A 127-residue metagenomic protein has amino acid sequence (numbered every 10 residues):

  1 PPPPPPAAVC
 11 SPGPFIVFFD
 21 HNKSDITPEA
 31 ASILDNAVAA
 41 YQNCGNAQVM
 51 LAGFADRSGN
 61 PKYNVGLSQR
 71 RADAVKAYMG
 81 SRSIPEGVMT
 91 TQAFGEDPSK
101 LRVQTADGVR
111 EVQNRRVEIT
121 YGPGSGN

Functional and structural regions predicted by a protein language model:
P1-V49, G87, T105-V109, G122-N127: Periplasmic peptidoglycan-binding/tethering modules of Gram-negative envelope proteins
F54-N127: Periplasmic OmpA-like peptidoglycan-binding domain that tethers envelope proteins to the cell wall
